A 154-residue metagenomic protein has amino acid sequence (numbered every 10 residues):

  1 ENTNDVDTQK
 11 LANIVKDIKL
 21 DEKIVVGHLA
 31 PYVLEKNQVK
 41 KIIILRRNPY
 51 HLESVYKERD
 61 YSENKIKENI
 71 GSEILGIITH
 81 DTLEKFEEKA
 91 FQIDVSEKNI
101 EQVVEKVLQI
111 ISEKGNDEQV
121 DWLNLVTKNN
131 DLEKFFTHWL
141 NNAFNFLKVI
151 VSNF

Functional and structural regions predicted by a protein language model:
E1-L34, D121-E133, H138-N141, N145-F146: ATP-dependent small-molecule kinase phosphotransfer cores that center on conserved nucleotide phosphate-binding segments
I18, R59-D60, E73, V107-I111: Alpha-helix boundary/capping residues
D21-E22, V39-K40, E88-A90: Conserved acidic residues
V25-V26, I44-L45, I70, D94-V95: Small/polar loops that bind or transfer phosphate-bearing groups
V26-K65: ATP-dependent NMP and nucleoside kinases share a basic, alpha-helical "lid"
P31-L34, L75, I100: Short, well-ordered alpha-helical microsegments
P49-A90, E97: Replace "adjacent to P-loop NTPase cores in ATP/GTP-dependent enzymes" with "adjacent to NTP-binding cores
L83-F154: NTP-dependent small-molecule kinase module
